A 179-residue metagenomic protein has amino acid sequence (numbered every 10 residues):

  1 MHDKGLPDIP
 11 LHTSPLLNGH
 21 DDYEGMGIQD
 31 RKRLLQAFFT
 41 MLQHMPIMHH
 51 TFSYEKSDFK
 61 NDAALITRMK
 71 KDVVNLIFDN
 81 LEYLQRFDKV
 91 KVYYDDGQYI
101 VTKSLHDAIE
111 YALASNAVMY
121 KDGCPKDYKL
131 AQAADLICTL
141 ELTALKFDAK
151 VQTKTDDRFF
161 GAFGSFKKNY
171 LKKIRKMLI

Functional and structural regions predicted by a protein language model:
M1-I179: Phosphate-ester processing/binding pockets and catalytic centers
